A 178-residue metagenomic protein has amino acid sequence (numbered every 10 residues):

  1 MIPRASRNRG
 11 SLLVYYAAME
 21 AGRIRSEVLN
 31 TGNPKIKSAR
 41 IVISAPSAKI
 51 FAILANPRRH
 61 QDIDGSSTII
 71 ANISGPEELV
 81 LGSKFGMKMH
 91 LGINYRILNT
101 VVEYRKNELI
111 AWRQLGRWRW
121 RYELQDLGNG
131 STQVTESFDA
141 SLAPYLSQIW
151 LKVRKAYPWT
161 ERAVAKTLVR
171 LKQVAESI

Functional and structural regions predicted by a protein language model:
M1-R7: Extreme N-terminal basic, low-complexity initiation segments that serve as generic localization/processing leaders
N8-P76, R170: Hydrophobic ligand-binding cavity/cleft-lining segments
S26, Q61-D62, A71-R119, N129-Q133 (+1 more regions): Glycine-rich portal/gate segments that line the openings of hydrophobic small-molecule binding cavities
K35, A45, G86, L109 (+1 more regions): Residue-level detector of alpha-helix boundaries and kinks
V42-P46, K88-G92, Q125-L127, S137-S141: Solvent-exposed residues in well-ordered beta-strands and their adjoining turns, especially edge/terminal strands
K49-F51, Y95-I97, Y122, P144-L146: Short acidic, gly/pro-rich beta-turn/loop elements at beta-sheet edges and active-site/ligand-binding grooves
R113-K166: Beta-strand/loop substructures that line and gate deep hydrophobic ligand-binding cavities in soluble
